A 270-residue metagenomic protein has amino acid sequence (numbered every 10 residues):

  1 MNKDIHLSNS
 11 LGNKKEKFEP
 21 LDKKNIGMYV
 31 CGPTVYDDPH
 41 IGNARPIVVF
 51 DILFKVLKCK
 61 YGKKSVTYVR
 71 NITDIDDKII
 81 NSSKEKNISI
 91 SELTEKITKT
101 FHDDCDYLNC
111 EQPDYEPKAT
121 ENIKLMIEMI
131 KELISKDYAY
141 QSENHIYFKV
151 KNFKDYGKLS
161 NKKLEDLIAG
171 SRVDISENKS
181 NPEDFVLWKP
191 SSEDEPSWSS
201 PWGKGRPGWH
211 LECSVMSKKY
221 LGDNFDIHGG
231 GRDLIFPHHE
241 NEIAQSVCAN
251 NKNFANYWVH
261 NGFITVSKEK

Functional and structural regions predicted by a protein language model:
M1-Y36, I47, D51, K124-K270: Alpha-helical recognition segments enriched in aromatics with Gly/Pro capping that present substrate-recognition
G12-K15, L21-N109: N-terminal, positively charged nucleic-acid-binding surface of large information/translation enzymes
K63-S65, P113, N224, A255: A generic structural signal for alpha->beta connector loops
T67-V69, Y115-P117, V259: General small-molecule cofactor/ligand-binding pocket signal
I72-I75, I97-F101, E111-M126, E143-F153: Short, glycine/charge-rich beta-strand/loop segments that flank catalytic centers and engage negatively charged groups
S83-I90, D114-T120, G203, G231: The substrate-binding groove and active-site-proximal loops of carbohydrate-active enzymes, especially glycoside
C110-E111, H228: Short glycine-enriched loop/turn motifs at secondary-structure junctions
